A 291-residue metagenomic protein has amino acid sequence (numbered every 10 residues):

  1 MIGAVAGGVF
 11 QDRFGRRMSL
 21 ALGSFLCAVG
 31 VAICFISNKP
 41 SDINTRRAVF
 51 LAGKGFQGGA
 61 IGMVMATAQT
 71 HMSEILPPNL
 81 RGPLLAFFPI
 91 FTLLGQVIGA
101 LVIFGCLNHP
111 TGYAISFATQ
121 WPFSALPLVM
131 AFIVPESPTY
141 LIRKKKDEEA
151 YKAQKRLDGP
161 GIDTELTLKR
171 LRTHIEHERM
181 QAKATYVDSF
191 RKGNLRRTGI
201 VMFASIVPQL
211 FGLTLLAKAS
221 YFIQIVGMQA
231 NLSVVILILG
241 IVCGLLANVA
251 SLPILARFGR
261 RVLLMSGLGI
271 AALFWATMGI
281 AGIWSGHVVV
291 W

Functional and structural regions predicted by a protein language model:
M1-K155, H177-W291: Alpha-helical transmembrane bundle of multi-pass membrane proteins
D158-G161: Short helix/loop segments within enzyme catalytic domains that coordinate or immediately flank catalytic cofactors
T164-E176: Short, well-structured alpha-helical segments
